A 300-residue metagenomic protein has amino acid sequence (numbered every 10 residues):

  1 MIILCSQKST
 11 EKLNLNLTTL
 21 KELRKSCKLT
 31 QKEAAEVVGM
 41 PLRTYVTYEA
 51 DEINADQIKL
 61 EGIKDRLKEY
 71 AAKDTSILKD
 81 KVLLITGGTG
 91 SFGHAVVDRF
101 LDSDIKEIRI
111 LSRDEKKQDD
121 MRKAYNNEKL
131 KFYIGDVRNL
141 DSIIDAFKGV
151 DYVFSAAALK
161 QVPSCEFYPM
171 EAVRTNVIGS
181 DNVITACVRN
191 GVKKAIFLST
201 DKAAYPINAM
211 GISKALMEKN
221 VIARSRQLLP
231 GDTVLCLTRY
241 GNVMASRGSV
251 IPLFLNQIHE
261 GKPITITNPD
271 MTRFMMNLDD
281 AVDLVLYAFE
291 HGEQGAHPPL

Functional and structural regions predicted by a protein language model:
M1, G39, D56-K73: DNA major-groove recognition helix of helix-turn-helix/homeodomain DNA-binding modules
I2-S26: A short, Lys/Arg-rich alpha-helix, primarily the initiator
T18-V37, G62: Short basic helix-loop element that most often maps to the first helix and adjoining turn of HTH DNA-binding modules
G39-A55: Recognition helix of helix-turn-helix/homeodomain-like DNA-binding domains that insert into the DNA major groove
V82-S103: N-terminal Rossmann NAD(P)H-binding glycine-rich loop of SDR-like oxidoreductase domains
K131-Y152: Conserved Rossmann-fold cofactor-binding substructure of NAD(P)-dependent oxidoreductases
S155, L159-A215, A223, L235: Conserved Rossmann-fold NAD(P)-dependent oxidoreductase catalytic core, especially the SDR/UDP-sugar
V188, I207-A296: NAD(P)-dependent short-chain dehydrogenase/reductase
